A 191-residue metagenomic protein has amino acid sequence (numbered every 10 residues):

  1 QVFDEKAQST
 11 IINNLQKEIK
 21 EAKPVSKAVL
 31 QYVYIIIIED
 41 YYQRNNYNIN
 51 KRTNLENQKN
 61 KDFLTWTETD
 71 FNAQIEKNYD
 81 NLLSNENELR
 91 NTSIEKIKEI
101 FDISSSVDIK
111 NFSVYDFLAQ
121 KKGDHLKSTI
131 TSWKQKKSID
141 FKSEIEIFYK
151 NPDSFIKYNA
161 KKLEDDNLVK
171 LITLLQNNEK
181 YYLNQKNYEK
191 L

Functional and structural regions predicted by a protein language model:
Q1-L191: Extracytoplasmic/secretory-pathway proteins
